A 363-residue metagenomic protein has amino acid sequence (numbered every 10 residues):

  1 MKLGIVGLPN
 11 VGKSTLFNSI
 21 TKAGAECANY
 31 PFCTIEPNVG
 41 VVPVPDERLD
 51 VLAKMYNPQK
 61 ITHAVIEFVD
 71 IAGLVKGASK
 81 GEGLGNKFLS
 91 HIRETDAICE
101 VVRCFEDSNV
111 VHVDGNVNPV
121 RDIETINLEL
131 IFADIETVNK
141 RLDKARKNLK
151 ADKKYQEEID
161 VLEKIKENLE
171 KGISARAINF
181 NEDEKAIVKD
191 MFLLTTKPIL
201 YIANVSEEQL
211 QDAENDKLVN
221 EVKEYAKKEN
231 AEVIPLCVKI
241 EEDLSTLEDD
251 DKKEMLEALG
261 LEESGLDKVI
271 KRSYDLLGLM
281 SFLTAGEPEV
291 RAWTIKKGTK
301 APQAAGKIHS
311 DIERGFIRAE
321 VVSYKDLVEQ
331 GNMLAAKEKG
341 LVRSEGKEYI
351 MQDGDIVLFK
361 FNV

Functional and structural regions predicted by a protein language model:
M1-V111, V138-K140: Conserved G1/Walker A P-loop phosphate-binding module
K2-V6, F17, K144-I350, N362-V363: C-terminal-of-GTPase-core extension/linker across diverse P-loop GTPases
A23-P31, N38-G40, R48-V51, K80 (+10 more regions): Glycine-rich, flexible loop/turn motifs
F32, D46-L49, T62-F68, E82-T95 (+9 more regions): Amphipathic alpha-helical transducer elements in NTP-driven molecular machines
G40-P45, A72-E82, R93-Y155, N168-N181 (+1 more regions): Conserved Switch II/interswitch segment of TRAFAC-class P-loop GTPases
D70, F359-K360: Conserved metal-binding segment of the jelly-roll/cupin
R103, F361-N362: Short, surface-exposed secondary-structure boundary micro-motifs
Q352-V357: Structural motif
